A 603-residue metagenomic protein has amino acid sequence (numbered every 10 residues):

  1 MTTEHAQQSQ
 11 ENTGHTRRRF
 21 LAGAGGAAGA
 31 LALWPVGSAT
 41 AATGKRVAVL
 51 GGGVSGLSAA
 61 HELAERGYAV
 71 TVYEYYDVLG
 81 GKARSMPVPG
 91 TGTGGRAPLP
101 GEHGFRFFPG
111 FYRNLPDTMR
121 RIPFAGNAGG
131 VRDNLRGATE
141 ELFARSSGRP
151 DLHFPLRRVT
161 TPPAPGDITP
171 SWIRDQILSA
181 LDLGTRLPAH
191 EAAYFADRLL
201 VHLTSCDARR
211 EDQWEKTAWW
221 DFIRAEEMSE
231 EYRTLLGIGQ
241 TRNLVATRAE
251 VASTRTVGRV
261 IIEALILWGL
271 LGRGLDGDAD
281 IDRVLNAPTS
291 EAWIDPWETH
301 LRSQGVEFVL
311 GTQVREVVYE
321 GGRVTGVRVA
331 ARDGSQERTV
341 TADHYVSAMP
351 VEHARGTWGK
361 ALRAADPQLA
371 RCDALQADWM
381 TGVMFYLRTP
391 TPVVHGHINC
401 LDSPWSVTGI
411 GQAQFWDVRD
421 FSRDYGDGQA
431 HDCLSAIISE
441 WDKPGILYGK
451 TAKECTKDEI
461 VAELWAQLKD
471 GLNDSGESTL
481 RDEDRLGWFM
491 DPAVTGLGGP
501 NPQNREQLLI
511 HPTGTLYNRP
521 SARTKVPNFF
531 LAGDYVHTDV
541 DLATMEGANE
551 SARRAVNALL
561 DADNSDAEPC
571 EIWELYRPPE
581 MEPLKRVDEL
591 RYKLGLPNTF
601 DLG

Functional and structural regions predicted by a protein language model:
M1-H15: N-terminal secretory signal peptides
K45-T71: N-terminal Rossmann-like FAD-binding beta1-loop-alpha1 element of flavoenzymes
E65-M86: Glycine-rich FAD pyrophosphate-binding loop
T93-E191: Dinucleotide-binding Rossmann-like beta1-alpha1 core, especially the glycine-rich loop that anchors the ADP
R186, E191-E320: Active-site/ligand-binding neighborhood in enzyme catalytic cores
R273-L285, R328, A342-H344, M349-R519 (+3 more regions): C-terminal segments that line or cap access tunnels to active or ligand-binding sites in enzymes and enzyme-associated
V318-T339: Conserved beta-strand-loop-beta-strand element in the redox core of flavoprotein oxidoreductases
L560-G603: Active-site-proximal substrate-binding core of FAD-dependent oxidoreductases
